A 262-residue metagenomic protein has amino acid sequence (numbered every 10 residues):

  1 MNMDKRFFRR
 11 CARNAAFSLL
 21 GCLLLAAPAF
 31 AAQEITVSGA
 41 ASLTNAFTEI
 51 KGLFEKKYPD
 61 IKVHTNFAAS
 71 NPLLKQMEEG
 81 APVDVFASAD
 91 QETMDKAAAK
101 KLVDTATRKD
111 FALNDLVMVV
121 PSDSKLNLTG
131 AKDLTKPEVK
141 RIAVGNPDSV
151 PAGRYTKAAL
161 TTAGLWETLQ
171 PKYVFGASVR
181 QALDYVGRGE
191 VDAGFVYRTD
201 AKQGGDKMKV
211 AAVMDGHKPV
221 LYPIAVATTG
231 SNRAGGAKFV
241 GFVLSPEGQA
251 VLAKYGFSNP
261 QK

Functional and structural regions predicted by a protein language model:
M1-R10: N-terminal secretory signal peptides that target proteins for export/translocation
F7-F8, F17, F30: Aromatic (phenylalanine/tyrosine) cluster motif
R9-A12, C22, H217: Hydrophobic residues within membrane-embedded alpha helices
A12-R13, V191: Residue-level micro-sites within transmembrane alpha helices that shape and flank functional polar/acidic positions
N14-A27: Bacterial N-terminal signal peptides
A31-Y58, K62-N71, K75-A81, S88-Q91 (+2 more regions): Exported/periplasmic ABC-transporter solute-binding proteins
